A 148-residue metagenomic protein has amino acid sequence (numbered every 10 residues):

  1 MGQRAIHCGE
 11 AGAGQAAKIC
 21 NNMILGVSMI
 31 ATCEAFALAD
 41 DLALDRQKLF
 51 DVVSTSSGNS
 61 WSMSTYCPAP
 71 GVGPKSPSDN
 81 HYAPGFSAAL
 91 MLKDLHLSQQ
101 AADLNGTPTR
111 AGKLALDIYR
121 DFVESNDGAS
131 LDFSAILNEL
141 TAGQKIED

Functional and structural regions predicted by a protein language model:
I6-G9, A111: General beta-strand structural signal in soluble alpha/beta enzymes
A13-E139: Helical "substrate-binding/catalytic lid" subdomain of Rossmann-like NAD(P)-dependent dehydrogenases/reductases
Q144-D148: Hydrophobic alpha-helical segments
